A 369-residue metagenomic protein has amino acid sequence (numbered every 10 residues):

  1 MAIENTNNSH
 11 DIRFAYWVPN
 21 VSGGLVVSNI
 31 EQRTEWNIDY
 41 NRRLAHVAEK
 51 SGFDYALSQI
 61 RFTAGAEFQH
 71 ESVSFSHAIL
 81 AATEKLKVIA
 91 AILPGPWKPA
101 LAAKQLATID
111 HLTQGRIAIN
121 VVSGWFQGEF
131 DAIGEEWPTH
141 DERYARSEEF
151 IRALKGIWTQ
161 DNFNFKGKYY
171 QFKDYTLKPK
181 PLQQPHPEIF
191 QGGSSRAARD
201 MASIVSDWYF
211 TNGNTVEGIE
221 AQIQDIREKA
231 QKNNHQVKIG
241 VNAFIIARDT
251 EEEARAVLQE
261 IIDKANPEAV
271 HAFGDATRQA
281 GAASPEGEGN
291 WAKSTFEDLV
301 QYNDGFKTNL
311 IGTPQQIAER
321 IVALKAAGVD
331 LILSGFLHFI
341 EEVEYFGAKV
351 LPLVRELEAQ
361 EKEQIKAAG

Functional and structural regions predicted by a protein language model:
M1-A82, K166, K180-P187, A367-A368: N-terminal beta1-alpha1-beta2 module of alpha/beta enzyme domains
A2-N20, I133, H140-Q183, N214-A326 (+1 more regions): An alpha-helical appendage that flanks or caps ligand/catalytic pockets
T6-S9, H46-K50, S76-E84, L106 (+4 more regions): Acidic (Asp/Glu)-rich catalytic clusters
I12-Y16, A56-S58, K87-A91, I117-V121 (+4 more regions): Hydrophobic faces of well-ordered beta-strands that scaffold small-molecule active sites in alpha/beta enzyme cores
F14, A48, G52, I79 (+10 more regions): Conserved, mostly hydrophobic/aromatic
G24-D39, A91-A100, E136, D141 (+3 more regions): Active-site mouth loops of central-metabolism enzymes
Y55-F75, G213-E217, S334-G347: Glycine-rich, proline-tolerant flexible connector loops at the mouths of alpha/beta enzymes
A66-A90, R146-A153, N233, E344-K362: Alpha-helix-loop-beta-strand connector modules within alpha/beta enzyme cores
